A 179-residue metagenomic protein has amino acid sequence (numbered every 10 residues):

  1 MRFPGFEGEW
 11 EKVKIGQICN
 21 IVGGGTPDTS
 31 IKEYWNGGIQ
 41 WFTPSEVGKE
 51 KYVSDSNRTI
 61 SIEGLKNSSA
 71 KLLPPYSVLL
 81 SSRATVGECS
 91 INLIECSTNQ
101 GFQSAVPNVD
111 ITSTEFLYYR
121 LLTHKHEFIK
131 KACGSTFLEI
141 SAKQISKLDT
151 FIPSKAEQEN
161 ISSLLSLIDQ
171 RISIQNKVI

Functional and structural regions predicted by a protein language model:
M1-G5, T136-F137, S146-P153, R171-S173: Short, recurring structural edge motifs at helix starts
M1-P4, I161-I172, I179: Hydrophobic structural patches
R2-G25, K147: Non-catalytic DNA-recognition/assembly elements of restriction-modification systems
F6, D28-T29, N67: Short, solvent-exposed loop/turn positions at domain surfaces that link secondary-structure elements or cap domain
D28-N36, G134: Short coil/turn segments at secondary-structure boundaries
G37, T43-S45, Y52-L122, S141: A short beta-sheet element
Q103, R120-T150: Specificity-determining recognition surfaces
